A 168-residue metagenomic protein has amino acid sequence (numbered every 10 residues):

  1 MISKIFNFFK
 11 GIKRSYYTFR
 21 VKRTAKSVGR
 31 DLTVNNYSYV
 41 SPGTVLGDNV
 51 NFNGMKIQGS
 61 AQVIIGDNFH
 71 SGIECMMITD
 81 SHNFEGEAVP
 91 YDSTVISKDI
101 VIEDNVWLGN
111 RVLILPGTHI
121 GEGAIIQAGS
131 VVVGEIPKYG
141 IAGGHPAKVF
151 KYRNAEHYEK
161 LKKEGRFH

Functional and structural regions predicted by a protein language model:
M1-S41, H168: Extended, small-residue-rich solenoid/repeat segments and analogous flexible loops that form exposed scaffolds
Y39-L46, N51-H119, H145-P146, R153-A155 (+1 more regions): Flexible, glycine/small-residue-enriched loop-and-beta-strand segment within the central core of proteins
F52, A128, K138: Catalytic-loop Lys-Pro-X-Asn motif of eukaryotic-like protein kinases
H70, A124-I125: Short alpha-helix at the nucleotide-sugar/activated-sugar donor binding site of glycosyltransferases and closely
I125-Q127, V131: A generic "structured core" feature
G134, K151: Short helix N-cap motif at coil->helix boundaries in the Bergerat
P137-K138, G143-P146: Acidic, glycine-centered active-site loop in nucleotide-sugar glycosyltransferases
E159-H168: Acidic/histidine-enriched, glycine/proline-rich intrinsically disordered or flexible terminal extensions
